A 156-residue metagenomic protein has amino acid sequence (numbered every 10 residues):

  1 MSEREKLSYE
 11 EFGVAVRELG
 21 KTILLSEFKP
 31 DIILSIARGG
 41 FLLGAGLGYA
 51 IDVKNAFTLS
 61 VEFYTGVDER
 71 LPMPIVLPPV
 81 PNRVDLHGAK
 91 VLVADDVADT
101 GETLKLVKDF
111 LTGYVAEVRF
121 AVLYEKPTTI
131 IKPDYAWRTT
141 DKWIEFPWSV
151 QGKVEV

Functional and structural regions predicted by a protein language model:
M1-V156: PRPP-associated nucleotide enzymes
